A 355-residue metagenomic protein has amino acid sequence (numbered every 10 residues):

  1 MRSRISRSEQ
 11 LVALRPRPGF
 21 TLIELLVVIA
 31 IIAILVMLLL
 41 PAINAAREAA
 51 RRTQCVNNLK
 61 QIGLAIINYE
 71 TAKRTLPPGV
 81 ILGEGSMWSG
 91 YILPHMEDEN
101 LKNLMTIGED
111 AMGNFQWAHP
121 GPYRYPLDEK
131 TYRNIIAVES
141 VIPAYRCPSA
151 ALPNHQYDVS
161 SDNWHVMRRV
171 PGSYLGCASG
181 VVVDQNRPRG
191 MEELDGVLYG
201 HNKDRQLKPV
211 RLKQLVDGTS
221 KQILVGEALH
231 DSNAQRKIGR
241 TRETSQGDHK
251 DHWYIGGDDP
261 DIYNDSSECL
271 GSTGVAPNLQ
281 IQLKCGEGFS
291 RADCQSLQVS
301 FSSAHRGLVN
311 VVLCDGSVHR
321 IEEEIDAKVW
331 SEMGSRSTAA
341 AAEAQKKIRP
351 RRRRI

Functional and structural regions predicted by a protein language model:
M1-L22: N-terminal leader/signal peptides at the extreme start of proteins
R2, Q10-V12, A42, V138-V141 (+1 more regions): Coiled-coil-like amphipathic alpha-helices with heptad-repeat character
E9, F20-I23, V36, L64 (+2 more regions): Generic hydrophobic-segment detector
R17-R51, Q61: N-terminal single-pass transmembrane signal-anchor helix
A49-I355: Surface-exposed loop/linker segments characteristic of extracytoplasmic
